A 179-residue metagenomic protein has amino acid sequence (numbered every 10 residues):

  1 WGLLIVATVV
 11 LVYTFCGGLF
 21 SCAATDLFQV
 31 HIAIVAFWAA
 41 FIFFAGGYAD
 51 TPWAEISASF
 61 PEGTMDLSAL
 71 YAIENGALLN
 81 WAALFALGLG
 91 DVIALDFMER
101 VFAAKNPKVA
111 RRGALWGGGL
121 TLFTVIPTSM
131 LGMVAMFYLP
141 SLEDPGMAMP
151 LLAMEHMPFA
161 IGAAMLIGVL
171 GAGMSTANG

Functional and structural regions predicted by a protein language model:
W1-S21: Transmembrane alpha-helical segments of multi-pass small-molecule transport proteins
G2, H31-A163: Loop-to-helix junctions at membrane interfaces in multi-pass transport proteins
V10-T14, L89-G90, G171-A172: Alpha-helical transmembrane segments of multi-pass membrane proteins
C16-G17, D26, K105, M174: Membrane-helix interface residues
S21, D26-Q29, V92-R100, S175-G179: Short helix-terminus and kink motifs of transmembrane alpha helices, predominantly at the cytoplasmic interface
T25, W116-G117, G168: Hydrophobic alpha-helical segments of secondary membrane carriers
I161-G179: Membrane-helix boundary/coupling elements in multi-pass transport proteins
